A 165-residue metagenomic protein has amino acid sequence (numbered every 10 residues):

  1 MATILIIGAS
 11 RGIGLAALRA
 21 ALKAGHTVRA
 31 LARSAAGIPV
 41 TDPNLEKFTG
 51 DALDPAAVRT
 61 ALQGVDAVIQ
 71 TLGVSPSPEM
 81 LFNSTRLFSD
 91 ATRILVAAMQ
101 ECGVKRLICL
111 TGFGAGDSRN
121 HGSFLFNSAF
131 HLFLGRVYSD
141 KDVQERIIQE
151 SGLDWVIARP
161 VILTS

Functional and structural regions predicted by a protein language model:
I4-A24: N-terminal Rossmann NAD(P)H-binding glycine-rich loop of SDR-like oxidoreductase domains
L5, R29, V156: Conserved beta-strand positions in the Rossmann-like core of class I SAM-dependent methyltransferases
R29, A35, D90, I94-R136 (+1 more regions): Conserved Rossmann-fold NAD(P)-dependent oxidoreductase catalytic core, especially the SDR/UDP-sugar
L31-G37, I162-L163: Short, polar loop motifs at secondary-structure junctions
A36-I94, A98-E101: NAD(P)H-binding glycine-rich loop region in Rossmannoid oxidoreductase-like domains and their noncatalytic homologs
L72, I108-T111, V161: Active-site beta-alpha turn of Rossmann-fold NAD(P)-dependent dehydrogenases/reductases
S77, F113-R119, L163-S165: Conserved catalytic-site region of short-chain dehydrogenase/reductase
E145-S165: Conserved beta-loop-beta element that borders a ligand/cofactor-binding pocket
